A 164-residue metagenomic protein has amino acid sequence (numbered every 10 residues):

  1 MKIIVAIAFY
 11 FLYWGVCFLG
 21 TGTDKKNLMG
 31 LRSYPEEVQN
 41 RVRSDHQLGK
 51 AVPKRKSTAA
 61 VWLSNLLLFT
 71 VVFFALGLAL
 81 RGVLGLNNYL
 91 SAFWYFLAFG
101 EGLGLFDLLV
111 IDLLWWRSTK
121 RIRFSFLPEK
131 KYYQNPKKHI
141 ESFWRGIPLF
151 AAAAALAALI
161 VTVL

Functional and structural regions predicted by a protein language model:
M1-L164: Juxtamembrane/disordered regions of integral membrane proteins
